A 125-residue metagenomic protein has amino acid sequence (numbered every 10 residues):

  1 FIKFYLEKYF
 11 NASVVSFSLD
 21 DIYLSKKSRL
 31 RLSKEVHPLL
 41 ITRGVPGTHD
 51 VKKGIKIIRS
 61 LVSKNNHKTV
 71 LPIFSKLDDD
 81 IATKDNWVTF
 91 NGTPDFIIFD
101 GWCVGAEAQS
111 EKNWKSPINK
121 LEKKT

Functional and structural regions predicted by a protein language model:
F1-E7: Glycine-rich phosphate-binding P-loop
K8-A12: Extreme N-terminal, non-catalytic leader segments that precede Walker-type/kinase nucleotide-binding cores
S13-V15, D95: The start of beta-strands in P-loop NTPase/AAA+ ATPase cores
V15-D79: Conserved nucleotide-sensing/catalytic segment adjacent to the nucleotide-binding pocket in NTP-handling enzymes
I81-T125: ATP-dependent NMP and nucleoside kinases share a basic, alpha-helical "lid"
